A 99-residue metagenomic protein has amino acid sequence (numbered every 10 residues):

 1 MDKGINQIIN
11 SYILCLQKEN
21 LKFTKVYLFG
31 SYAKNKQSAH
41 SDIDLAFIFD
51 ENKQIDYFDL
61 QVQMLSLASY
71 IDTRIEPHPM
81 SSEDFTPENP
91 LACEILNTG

Functional and structural regions predicted by a protein language model:
M1-K25, K34-A39, D50-G99: Catalytic core of pol beta-like nucleotidyltransferases
F29-S31: Glycine-rich beta-strand-to-loop/alpha-helix junction loops that act as flexible
D44-I48: Short beta-strand->loop micro-motif that forms the acidic, two-metal-ion catalytic signature in nucleotide-processing
